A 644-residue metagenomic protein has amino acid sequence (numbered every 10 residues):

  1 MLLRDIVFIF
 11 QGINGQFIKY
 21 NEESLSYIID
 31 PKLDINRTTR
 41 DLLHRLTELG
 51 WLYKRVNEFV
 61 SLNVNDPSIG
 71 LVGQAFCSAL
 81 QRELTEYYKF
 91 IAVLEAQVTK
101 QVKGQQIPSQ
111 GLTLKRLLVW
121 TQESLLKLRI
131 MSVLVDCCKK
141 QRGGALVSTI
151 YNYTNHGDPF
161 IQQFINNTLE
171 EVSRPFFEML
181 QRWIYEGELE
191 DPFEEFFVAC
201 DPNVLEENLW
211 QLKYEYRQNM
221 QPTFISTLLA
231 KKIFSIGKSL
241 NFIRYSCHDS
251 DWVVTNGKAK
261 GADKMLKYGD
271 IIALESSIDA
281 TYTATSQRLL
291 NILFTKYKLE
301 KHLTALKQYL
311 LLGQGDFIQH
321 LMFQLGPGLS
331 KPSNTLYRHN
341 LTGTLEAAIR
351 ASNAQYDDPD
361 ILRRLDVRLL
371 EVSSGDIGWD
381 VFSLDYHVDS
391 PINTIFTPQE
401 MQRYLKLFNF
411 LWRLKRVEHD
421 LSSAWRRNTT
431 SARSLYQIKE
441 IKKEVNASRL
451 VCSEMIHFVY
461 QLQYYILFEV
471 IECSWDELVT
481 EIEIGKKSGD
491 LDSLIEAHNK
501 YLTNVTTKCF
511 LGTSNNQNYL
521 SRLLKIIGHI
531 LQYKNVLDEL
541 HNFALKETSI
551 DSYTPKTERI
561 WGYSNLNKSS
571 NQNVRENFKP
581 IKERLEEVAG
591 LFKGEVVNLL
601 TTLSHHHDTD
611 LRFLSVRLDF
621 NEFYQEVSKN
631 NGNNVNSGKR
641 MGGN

Functional and structural regions predicted by a protein language model:
M1-N644: Extended, charged interaction scaffolds in large complex subunits
